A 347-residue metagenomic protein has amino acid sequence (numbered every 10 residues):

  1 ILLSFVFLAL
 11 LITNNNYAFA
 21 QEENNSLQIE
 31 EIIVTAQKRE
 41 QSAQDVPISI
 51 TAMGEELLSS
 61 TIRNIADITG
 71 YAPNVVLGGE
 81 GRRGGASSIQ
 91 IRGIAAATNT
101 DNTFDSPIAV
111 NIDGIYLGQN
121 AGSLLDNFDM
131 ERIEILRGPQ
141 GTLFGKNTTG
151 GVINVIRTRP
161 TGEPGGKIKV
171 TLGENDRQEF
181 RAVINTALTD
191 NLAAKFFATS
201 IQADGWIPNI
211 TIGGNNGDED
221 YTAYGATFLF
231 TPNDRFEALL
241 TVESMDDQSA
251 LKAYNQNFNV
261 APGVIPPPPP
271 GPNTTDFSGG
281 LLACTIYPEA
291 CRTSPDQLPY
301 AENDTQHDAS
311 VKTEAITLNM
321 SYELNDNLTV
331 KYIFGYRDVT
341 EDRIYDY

Functional and structural regions predicted by a protein language model:
L3-I62, A66-A72, I316: N-terminal Sec signal peptide and the immediately downstream disordered periplasmic leader that contains the TonB box
N25-L27, G70, N74-S88, N102-D105 (+2 more regions): Short, glycine-/polar-rich solvent-exposed loops and beta-turns at beta-strand/coil boundaries
Q37, K169-N175, T199-I201, E243-M245 (+1 more regions): Outer-membrane beta-barrel pore domains and translocons
I50, L58, T69, I133-G138 (+2 more regions): Non-catalytic regulatory/gating segments with a bias toward low-complexity or hydrophobic composition
D67, Q90, N154, K167 (+3 more regions): Outer-membrane beta-barrel architecture
I68, N99-T100, P107-P139: Short acidic/polar hinge/loop motifs at secondary-structure boundaries that mediate gating or recognition
S106-P107, Q119, F128-E131, T142-N209 (+3 more regions): Outer-membrane beta-barrel translocator/receptor signature
G213, E219-Y347: Outer-membrane beta-barrel domain signature, strongest for Gram-negative TonB-dependent receptors and also present
